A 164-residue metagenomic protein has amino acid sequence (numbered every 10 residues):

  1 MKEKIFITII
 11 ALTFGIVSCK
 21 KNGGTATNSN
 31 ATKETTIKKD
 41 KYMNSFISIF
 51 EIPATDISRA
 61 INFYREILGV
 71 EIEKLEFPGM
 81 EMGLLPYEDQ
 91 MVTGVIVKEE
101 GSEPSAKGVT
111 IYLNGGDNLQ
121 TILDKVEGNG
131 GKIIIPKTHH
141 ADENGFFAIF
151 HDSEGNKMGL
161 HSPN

Functional and structural regions predicted by a protein language model:
M1-K4, K20-K21: Positively charged n-region of N-terminal signal peptides that target proteins for export
F6-T13: Sec-dependent N-terminal signal peptides
G15-S18: C-terminal motif of bacterial Sec signal peptides marking the signal peptidase cleavage site
K20-I61, V109-I111, N164: N-terminal beta-strand motif that seeds the catalytic metal site of vicinal oxygen chelate
K41-N44, E51-V92: Core segments of cupin and vicinal oxygen chelate
I47-T55, G101-E127, F146-H151: Vicinal oxygen chelate
A60-Y64, V126, G155: Conserved active-site tyrosine of GNAT-family acetyltransferases
L85-D89, F150-S153, P163: Active-site beta-strand termini and strand-to-loop segments that position acidic
